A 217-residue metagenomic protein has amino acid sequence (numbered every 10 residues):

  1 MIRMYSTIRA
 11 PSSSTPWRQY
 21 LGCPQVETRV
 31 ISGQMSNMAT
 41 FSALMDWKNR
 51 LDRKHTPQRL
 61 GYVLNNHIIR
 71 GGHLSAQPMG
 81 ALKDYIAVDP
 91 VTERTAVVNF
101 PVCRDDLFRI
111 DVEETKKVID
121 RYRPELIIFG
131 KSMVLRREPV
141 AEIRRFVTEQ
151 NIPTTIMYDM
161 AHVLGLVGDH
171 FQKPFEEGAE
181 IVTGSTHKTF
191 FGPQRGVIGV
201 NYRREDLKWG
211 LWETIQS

Functional and structural regions predicted by a protein language model:
Y5-V26, I31-S217: Conserved PLP-enzyme active-site core in the AAT-like
